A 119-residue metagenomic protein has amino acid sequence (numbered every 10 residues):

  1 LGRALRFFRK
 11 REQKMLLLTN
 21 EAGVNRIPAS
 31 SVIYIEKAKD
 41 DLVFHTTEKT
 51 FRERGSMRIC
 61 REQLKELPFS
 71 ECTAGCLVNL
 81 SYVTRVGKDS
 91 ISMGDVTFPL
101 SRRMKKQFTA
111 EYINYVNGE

Functional and structural regions predicted by a protein language model:
G2-T97: Conserved binding/recognition cores within well-folded domains
Y112-E119: Short, charged, intrinsically disordered terminal tails
